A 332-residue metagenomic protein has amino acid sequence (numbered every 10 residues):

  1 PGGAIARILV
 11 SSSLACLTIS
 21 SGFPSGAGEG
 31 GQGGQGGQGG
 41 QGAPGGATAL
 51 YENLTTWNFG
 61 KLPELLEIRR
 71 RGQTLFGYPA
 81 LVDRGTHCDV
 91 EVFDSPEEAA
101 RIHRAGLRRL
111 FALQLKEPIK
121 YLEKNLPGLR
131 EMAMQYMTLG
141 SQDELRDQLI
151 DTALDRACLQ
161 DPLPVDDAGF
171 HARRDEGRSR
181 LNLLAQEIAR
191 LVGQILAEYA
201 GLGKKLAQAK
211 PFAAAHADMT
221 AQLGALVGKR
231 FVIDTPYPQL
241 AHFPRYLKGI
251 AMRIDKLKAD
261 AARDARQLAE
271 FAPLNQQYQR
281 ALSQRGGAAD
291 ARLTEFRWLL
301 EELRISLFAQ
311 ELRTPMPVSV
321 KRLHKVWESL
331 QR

Functional and structural regions predicted by a protein language model:
P1-G31, G36-R332: A positional "C-terminalness" feature that preferentially activates on distal terminal regions of long, nucleic
